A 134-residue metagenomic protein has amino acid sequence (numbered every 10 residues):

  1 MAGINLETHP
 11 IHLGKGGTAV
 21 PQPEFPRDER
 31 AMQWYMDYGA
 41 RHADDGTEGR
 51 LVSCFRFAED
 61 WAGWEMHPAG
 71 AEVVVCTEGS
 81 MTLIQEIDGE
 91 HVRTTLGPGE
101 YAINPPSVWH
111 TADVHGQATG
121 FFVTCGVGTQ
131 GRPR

Functional and structural regions predicted by a protein language model:
M1-G63: A short, N-terminal "cap"/entry segment at the start of jelly-roll beta-barrel domains of the cupin/DSBH fold
M1-H12, T111-R134: Double-stranded beta-helix
R41, W61-P68, Q85-E86, R93-T94 (+1 more regions): Short histidine-centered beta-strand/loop micro-motifs that create catalytic or ligand/metal-coordination sites
G49, G70-V73, A118: Short, surface-exposed beta-edge/turn micro-motifs
C54, E78, Q85-I87, V114 (+1 more regions): Residue-level recognition of conserved beta-strand positions in structured domain cores
A62, G79-Q85, E100-Y101: Short beta-strand segments in beta-sandwich/barrel cores
P68-L83: Short, conserved beta-strand element in jelly-roll/cupin
D88-P106: Short acidic-glycine-tyrosine-enriched beta hairpin
